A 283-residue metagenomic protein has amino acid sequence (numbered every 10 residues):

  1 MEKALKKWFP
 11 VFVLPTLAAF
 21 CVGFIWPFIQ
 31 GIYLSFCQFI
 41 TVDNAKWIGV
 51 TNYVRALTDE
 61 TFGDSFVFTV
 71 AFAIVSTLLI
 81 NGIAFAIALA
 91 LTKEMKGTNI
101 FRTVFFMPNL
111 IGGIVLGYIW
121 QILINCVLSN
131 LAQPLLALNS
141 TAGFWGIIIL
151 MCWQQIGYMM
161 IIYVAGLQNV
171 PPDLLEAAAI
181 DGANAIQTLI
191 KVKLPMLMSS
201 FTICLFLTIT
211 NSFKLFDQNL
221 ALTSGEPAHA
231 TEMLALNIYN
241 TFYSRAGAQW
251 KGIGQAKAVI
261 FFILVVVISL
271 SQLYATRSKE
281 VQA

Functional and structural regions predicted by a protein language model:
E2-A283: A structural signal for multi-pass alpha-helical bundles of membrane permease subunits that mediate small-molecule
